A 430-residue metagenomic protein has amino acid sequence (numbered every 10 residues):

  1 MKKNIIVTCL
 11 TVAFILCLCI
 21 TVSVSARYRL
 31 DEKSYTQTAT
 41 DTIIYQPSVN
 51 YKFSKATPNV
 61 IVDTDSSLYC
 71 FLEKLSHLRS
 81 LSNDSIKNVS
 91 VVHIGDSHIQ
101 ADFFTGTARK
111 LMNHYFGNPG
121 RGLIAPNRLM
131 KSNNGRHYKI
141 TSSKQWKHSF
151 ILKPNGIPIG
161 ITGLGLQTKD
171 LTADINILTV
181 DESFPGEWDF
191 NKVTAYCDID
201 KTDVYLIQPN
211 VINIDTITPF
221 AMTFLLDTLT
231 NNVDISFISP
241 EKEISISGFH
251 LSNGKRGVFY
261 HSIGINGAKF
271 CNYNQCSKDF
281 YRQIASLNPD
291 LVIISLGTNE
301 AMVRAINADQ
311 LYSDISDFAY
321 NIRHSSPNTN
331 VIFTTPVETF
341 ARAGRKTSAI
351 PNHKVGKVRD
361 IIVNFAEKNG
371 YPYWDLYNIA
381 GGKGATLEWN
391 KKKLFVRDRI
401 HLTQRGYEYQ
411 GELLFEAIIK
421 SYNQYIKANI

Functional and structural regions predicted by a protein language model:
M1-T38, T42, S421, K427-I430: Bacterial Sec-dependent N-terminal signal peptides
R27-Y28, S277, T339-I430: Catalytic His-Asp segment of secreted/periplasmic serine-dependent ester chemistry enzymes
I43-H93, N155-L164: Membrane/wall-proximal cationic-aromatic binding patches
K74-H77, R282-Q283, N321, A417: A generic secondary-structure signal
K87-H93, Q100, F104, K255-T347 (+3 more regions): Conserved, compact domain cores that house catalytic/ligand-binding motifs in diverse enzymes and effector modules
G95, C197-I199, T335: Short beta-strand/turn micro-motifs composed of small residues that flank or help shape donor/cofactor-binding pockets
Q100-K201, Y205-Q208, D215-S313, H401: Conserved SGNH/GDSL esterase-like catalytic core that processes O-acyl groups on lipids and polysaccharides
